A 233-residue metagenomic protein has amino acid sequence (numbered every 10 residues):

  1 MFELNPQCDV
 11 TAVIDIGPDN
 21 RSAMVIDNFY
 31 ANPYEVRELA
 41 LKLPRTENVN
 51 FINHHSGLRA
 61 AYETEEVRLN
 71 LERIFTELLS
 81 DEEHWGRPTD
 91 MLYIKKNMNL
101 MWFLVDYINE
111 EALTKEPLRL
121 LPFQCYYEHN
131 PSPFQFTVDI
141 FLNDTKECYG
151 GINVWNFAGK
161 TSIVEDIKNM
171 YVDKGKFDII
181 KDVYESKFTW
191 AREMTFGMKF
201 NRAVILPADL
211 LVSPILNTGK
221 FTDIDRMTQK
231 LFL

Functional and structural regions predicted by a protein language model:
M1-A203, D209-L233: Fe(II)/2-oxoglutarate oxygenase catalytic core
